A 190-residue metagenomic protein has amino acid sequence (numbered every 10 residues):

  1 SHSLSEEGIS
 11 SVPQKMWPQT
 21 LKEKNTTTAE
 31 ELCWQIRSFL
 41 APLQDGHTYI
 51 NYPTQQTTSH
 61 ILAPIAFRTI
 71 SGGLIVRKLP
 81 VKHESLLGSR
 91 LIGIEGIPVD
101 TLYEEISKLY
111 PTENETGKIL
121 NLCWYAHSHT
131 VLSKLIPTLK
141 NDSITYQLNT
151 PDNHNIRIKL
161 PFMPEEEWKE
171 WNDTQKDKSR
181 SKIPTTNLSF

Functional and structural regions predicted by a protein language model:
S1-F190: Flexible, low-complexity junctional segments that flank or bridge functional domains
